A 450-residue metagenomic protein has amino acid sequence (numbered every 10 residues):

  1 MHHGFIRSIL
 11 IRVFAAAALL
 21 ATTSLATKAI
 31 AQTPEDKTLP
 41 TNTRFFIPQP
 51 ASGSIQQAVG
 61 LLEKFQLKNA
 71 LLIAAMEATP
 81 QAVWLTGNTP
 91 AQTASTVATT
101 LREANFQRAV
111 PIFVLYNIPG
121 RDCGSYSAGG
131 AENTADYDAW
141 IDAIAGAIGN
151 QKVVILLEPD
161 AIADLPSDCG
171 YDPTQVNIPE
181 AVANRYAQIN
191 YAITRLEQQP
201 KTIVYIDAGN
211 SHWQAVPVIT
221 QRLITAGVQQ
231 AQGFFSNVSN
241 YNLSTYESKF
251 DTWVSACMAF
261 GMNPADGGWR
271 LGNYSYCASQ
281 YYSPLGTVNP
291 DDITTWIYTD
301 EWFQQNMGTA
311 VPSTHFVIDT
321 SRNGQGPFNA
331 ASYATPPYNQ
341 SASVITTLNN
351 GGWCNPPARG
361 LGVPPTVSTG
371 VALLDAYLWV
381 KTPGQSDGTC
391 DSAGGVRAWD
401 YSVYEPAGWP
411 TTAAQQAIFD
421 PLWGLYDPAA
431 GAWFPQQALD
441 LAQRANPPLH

Functional and structural regions predicted by a protein language model:
H2-F14: Bacterial N-terminal signal peptides that target proteins for export
L19-A29: C-terminal segment of classical bacterial N-terminal signal peptides
Q32-P40: Cleaved targeting-peptide boundary
T33, G60-L72, Q214-V403: Surface-exposed substrate-engagement region within the catalytic domains of secreted or surface-exposed extracellular
L39-A147, K381-F419, Y426-A429, W433-F434 (+2 more regions): N-terminal carbohydrate-binding/catalytic regions of secreted carbohydrate-active enzymes
T41-I47, A82-V83, P111-F113, V153-L157 (+4 more regions): Hydrophobic faces of well-ordered beta-strands that scaffold small-molecule active sites in alpha/beta enzyme cores
N88-A91, R102-D207, V218-Q232: Substrate-binding cleft of extracellular glycoside hydrolase catalytic domains
A161, N210, R322: Short, glycine/acidic-enriched loop or turn micro-motifs at the edges of active sites
